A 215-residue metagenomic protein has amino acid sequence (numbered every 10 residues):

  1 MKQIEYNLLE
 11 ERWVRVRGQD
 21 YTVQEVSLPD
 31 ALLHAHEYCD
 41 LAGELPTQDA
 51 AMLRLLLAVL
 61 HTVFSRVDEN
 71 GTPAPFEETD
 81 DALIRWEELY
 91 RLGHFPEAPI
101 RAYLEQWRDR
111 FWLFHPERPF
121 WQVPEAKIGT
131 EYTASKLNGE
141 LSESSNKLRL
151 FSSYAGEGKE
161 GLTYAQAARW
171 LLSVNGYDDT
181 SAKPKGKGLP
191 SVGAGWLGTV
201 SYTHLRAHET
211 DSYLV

Functional and structural regions predicted by a protein language model:
M1-R206, S212-V215: Conserved small-residue
